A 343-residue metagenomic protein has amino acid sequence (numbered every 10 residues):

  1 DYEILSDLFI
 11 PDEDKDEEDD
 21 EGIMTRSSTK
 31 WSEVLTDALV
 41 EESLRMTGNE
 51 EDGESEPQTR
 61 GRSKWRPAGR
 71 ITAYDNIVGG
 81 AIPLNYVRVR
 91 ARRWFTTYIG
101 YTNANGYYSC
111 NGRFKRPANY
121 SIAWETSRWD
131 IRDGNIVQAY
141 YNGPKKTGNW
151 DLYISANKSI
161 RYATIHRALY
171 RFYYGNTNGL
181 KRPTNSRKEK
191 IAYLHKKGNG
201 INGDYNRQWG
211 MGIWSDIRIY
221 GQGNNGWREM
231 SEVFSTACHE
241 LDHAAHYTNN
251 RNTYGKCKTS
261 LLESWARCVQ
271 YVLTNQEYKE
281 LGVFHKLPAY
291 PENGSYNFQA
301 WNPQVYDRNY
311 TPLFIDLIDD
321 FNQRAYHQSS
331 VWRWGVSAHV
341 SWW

Functional and structural regions predicted by a protein language model:
P67, I71-F95: Short, ordered, surface-exposed loop/turn motifs in non-cytosolic proteins
P83, S109-N119: Short Pro-Gly-centered beta-turn/loop motif in secreted/extracellular proteins
R93-Y107: Short, acidic Ser/Thr/Gly-rich low-complexity loop/linker segments typical of extracellular and cell-surface proteins
R161-D216: Auxiliary, metal-adjacent structural segments of Zn-dependent hydrolase domains
R218-A237, G255-C257: Short pre-active-site segment immediately N-terminal to the catalytic Zn-binding motif
S235-R251, E263-R267, Y271: Active-site recognition of the HExxH zinc-binding catalytic motif
K256-N302: Post-HExxH zinc-binding segment in Zn-dependent metallohydrolases
F298-W343: Pan-zinc metallopeptidase signature
